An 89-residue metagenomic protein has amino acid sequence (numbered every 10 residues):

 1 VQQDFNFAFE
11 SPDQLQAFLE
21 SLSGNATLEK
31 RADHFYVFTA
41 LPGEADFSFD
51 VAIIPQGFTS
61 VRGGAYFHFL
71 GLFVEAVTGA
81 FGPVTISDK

Functional and structural regions predicted by a protein language model:
V1-Q14: Terminal, regulation- and interaction-focused segments at domain boundaries
F7, A40-D46, G71-F73, S87-D88: Low-complexity, flexible helical/coil segments
F7, F18-L22, F73-A76: Surface-exposed beta-strand edges and their flanking turn/coil or helix-capping segments
Q14-H68: Short, intrinsically disordered low-complexity segments
G63-K89: Short, compact, well-ordered microdomains
